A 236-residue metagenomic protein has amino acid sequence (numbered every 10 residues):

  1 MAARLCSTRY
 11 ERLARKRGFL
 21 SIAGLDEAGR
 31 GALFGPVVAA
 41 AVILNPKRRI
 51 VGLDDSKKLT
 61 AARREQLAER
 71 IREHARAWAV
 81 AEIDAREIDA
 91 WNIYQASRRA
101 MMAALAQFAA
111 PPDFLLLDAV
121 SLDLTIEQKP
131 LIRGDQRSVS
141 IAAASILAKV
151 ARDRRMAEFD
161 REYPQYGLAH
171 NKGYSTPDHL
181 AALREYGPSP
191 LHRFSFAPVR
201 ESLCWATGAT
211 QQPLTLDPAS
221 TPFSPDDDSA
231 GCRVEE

Functional and structural regions predicted by a protein language model:
M1-E236: RNase H-like, Mg2+-dependent phosphodiesterase core, and more generally RNA phosphate-backbone-engaging helix-loop
